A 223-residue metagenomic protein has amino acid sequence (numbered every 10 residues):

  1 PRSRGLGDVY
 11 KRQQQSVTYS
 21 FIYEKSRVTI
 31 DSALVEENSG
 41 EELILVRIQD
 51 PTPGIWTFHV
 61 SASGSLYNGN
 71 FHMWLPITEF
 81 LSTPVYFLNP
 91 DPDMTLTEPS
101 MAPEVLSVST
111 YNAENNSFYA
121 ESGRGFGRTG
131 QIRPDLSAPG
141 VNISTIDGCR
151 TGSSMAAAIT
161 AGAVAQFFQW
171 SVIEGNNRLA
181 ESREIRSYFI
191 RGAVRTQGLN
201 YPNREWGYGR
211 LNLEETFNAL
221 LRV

Functional and structural regions predicted by a protein language model:
P1, A102-E104, N115, R124-R133 (+1 more regions): Subtilisin-like serine protease catalytic core
S3-Y10: Short, small-residue-biased leader/transition segments that mark boundaries at the very start of proteins
V17-I44: Extended, solvent-exposed segments with strong compositional bias
Q49-G64: Noncatalytic modules at the cell exterior or secretory-pathway interfaces, chiefly beta-strand-rich lectin/adhesion
G64-T110: C-terminal edge strands of extracellular/lumenal beta-sandwich accessory domains
S107-A158, V194-Q197, L221: Catalytic-core environment of secreted peptidases
G140-Y201: Hydrolase catalytic cores
G198-V223: C-terminal domain-closing interface element
